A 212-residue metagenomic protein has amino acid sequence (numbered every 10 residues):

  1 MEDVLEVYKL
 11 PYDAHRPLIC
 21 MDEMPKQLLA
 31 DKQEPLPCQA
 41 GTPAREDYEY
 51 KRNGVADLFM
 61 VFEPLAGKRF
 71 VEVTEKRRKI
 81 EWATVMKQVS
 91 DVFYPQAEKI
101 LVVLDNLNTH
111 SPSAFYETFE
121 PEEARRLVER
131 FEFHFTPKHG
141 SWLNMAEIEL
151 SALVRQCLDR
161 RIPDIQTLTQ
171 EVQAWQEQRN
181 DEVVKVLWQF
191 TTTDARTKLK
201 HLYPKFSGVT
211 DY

Functional and structural regions predicted by a protein language model:
M1-K87, L199: Extended, low-complexity cationic-aromatic segments
C20-D22, V61, G67, M86 (+5 more regions): Mobile genetic element proteins and their domesticated derivatives, centered on retroelements and DNA transposons
K32, T167-Y212: C-terminal domain-tail junction helix/linker
A44-K51, E123-M145, R160-D164: RNase H-like polynucleotidyl transferase catalytic core
R69, K138, A146-I165, Q178-V183: Active-site proximal helix-loop segment of RNase H-like, two-metal nucleases, encompassing DDE(D)
I80-L101: Short, basic/hydrophobic alpha-helical segments
D91-V92, E98, P121, P204-Y212: Intrinsically disordered, low-complexity and often Lys/Arg-enriched segments
A97-S111: Acidic/histidine-rich, metal-coordinating catalytic segments
